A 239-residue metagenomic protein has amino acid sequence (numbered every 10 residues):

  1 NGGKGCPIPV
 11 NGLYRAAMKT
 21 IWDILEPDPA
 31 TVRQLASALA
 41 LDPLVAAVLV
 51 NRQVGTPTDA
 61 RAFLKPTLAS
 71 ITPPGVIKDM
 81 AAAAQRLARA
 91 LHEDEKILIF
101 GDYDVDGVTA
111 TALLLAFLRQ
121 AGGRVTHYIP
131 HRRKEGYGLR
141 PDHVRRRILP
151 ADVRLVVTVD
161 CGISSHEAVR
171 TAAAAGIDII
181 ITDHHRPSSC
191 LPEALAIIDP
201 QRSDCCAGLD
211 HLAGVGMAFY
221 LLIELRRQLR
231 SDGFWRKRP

Functional and structural regions predicted by a protein language model:
P9-P239: Replace "Mg2+/Mn2+-dependent" with "divalent metal-dependent
